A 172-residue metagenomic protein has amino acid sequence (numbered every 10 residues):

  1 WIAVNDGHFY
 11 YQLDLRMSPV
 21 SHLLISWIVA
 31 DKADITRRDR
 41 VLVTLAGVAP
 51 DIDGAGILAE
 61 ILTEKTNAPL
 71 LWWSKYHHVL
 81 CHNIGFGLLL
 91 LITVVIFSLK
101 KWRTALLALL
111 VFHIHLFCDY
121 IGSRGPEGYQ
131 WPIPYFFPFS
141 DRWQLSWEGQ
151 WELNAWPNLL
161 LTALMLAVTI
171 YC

Functional and structural regions predicted by a protein language model:
W1-C172: N-terminal membrane-targeting hydrophobic helices
